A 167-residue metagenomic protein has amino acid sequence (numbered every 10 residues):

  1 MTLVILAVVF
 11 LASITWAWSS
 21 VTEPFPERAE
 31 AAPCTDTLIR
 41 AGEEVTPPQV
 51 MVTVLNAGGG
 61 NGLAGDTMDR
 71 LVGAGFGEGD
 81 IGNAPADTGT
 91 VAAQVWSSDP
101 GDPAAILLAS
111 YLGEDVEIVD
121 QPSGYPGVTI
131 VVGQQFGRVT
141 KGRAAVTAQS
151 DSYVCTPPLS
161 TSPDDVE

Functional and structural regions predicted by a protein language model:
M1-W16: Hydrophobic membrane-insertion alpha-helices, especially the h-region of bacterial N-terminal signal peptides
V8-L11, T90, L108-S110, A144: Extracytoplasmic glycan-interaction modules
A12-A17, R40-A41, V54-A57, T88-V95: A broad, low-specificity signal for short, low-complexity segments enriched in glycine/proline and polar/charged
W16-P26: Hydrophobic single-pass membrane-insertion segments
P24-R28, A145-A148: Secretory-pathway extracellular proteins and peptide precursors enriched for disulfide-bonded cysteines
F25-P85, E167: Extracytoplasmic low-complexity, Pro/Thr/Ser/Ala/Gly-rich segments that lie immediately after a secretion/anchoring
D66-M68, G77-G137: BRCT (BRCA1 C-terminal) domain core and associated BRCT-interaction motifs
Q134, R138-E167: Extracellularly exposed regions in secreted/surface proteins, prominently low-complexity, repeat-rich
